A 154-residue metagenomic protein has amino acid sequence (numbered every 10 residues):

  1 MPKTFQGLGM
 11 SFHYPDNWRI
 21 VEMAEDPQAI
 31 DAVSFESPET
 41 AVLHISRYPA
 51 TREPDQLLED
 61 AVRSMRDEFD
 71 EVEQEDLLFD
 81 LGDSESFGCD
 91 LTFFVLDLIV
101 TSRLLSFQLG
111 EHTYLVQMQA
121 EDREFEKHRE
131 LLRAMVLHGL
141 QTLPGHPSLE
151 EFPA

Functional and structural regions predicted by a protein language model:
P2-L57, R63: Secretory pathway targeting signatures of secreted, lumenal, and periplasmic proteins
T4, N17-E25, D67-D80, T142: Short secondary-structure junctions
G9, G110-E111: Residue-level signal for tight coil/turn positions that link beta-strands
W18, L115-A154: Surface-exposed amphipathic alpha-helical segments
V21, P54, L98-V100, F125-K127: Intrinsically disordered, low-complexity acidic/polar segments
T40-A41, S86, E111-Q117: Glycine-rich, often proline-containing surface loops adjacent to acidic residues and nearby aromatics that form
A61-G110, R133, S148-A154: Signature of long, low-cysteine stretches enriched in small and polar/charged residues
